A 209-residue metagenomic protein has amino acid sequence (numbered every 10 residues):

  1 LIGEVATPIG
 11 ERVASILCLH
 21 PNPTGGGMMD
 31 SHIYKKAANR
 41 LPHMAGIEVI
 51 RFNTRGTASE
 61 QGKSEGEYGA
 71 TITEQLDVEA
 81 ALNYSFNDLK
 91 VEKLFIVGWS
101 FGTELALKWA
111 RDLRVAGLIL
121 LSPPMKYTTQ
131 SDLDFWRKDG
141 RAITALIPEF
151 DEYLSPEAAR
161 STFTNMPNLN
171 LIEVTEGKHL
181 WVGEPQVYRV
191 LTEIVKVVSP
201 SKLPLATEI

Functional and structural regions predicted by a protein language model:
L1-L89: Serine-hydrolase catalytic machinery in alpha/beta-hydrolase-like enzymes
P21-N22, I119-T128, P148-F150: Active-site nucleophile loop of the alpha/beta-hydrolase fold
K93-G98, L121: Short beta-strand immediately N-terminal to the catalytic nucleophile in serine-hydrolase-like folds
V97-A106: Gly/Ala-rich beta-loop-alpha elbow adjacent to hydrolase catalytic centers
D139-G140, T144-I147, D151: Short beta-strand/loop motif that positions the catalytic acidic residue of the alpha/beta-hydrolase fold
E152-A158: Conserved alpha/beta-hydrolase "acid-adjacent" motif
Y153, G177-R189: Catalytic histidine-centered segment of alpha/beta-hydrolase-like enzymes
T164-L180: Catalytic histidine neighborhood in serine/cysteine hydrolases with alpha/beta-hydrolase-type architecture
